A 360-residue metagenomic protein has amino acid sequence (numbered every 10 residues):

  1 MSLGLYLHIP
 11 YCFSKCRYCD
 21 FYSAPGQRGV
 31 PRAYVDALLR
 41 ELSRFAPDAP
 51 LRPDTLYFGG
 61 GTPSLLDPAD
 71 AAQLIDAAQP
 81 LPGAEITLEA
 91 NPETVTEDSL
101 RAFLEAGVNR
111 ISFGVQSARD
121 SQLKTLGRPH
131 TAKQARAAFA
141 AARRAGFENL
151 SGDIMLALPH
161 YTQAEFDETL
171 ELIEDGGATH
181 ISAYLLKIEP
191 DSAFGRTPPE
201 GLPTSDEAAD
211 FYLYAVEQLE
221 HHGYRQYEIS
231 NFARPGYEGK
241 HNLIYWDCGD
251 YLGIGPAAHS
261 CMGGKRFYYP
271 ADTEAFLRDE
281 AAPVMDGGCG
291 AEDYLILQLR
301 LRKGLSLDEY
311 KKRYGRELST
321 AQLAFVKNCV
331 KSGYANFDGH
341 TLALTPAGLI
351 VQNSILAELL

Functional and structural regions predicted by a protein language model:
M1-I9: Immediate flanking context of iron-sulfur cluster ligation sites
S2, S23-P47, R52-R316: C-terminal scaffold of the Radical SAM
P10-F21: Local cysteine-cluster metal-coordination motifs and their immediate loop/turn environment, predominantly Fe-S cluster
R316-N328: Short amphipathic alpha-helical interaction segments
K331-H340: A short, conserved structural fragment
T341-T345: Minor-groove-contacting beta-hairpin "wing" of winged helix-turn-helix DNA-binding domains
A347-L360: Short, amphipathic alpha-helical interaction segments positioned at domain boundaries
